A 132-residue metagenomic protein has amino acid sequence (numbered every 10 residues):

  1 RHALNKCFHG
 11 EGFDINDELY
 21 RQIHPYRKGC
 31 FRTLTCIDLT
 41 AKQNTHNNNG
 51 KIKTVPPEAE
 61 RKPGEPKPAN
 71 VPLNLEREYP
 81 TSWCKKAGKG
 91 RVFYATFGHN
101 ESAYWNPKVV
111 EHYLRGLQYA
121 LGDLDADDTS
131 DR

Functional and structural regions predicted by a protein language model:
R1-G88: Catalytic beta-strand/loop cores that center a nucleophilic Ser/Cys/Thr and support acyl-enzyme chemistry
N5, H9-E11, K42-T45, P66-P68 (+3 more regions): Short, surface-exposed patches at the edges or C-terminal ends of soluble domains, predominantly
